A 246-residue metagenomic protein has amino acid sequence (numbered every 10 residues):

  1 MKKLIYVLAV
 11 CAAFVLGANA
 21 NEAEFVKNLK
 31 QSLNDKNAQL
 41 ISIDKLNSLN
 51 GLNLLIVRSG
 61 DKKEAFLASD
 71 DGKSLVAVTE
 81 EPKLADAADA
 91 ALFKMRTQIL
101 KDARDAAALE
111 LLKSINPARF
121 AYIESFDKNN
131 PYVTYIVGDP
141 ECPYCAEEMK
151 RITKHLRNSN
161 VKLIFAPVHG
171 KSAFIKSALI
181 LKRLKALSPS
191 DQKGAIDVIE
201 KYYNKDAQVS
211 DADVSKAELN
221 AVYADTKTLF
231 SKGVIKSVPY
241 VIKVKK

Functional and structural regions predicted by a protein language model:
M1-K2, A20: Generic cytosolic/nucleocytoplasmic N-terminal low-complexity/intrinsically disordered segments
K2-A9: Sec-dependent signal peptide recognition, specifically the positively charged N-region followed immediately by
L8, N53, A178-L179, K227: Active-site-proximal helix/loop capping residues that flank conserved catalytic or ligand/cofactor
V10-A18: Hydrophobic h-region of N-terminal signal peptides that target proteins for export in Gram-negative bacteria
A12, N47, G60, T153-H155: A generic structural signal for short, solvent-exposed coil/turn residues that cap or connect secondary-structure
N19-V133, I196-K246: Non-globular targeting/processing and membrane-anchoring segments
N130, I136-G138, P143-V214, V234-K236: Structural alpha/beta surface segment adjacent to cysteine/selenocysteine redox centers across thiol/disulfide enzymes
